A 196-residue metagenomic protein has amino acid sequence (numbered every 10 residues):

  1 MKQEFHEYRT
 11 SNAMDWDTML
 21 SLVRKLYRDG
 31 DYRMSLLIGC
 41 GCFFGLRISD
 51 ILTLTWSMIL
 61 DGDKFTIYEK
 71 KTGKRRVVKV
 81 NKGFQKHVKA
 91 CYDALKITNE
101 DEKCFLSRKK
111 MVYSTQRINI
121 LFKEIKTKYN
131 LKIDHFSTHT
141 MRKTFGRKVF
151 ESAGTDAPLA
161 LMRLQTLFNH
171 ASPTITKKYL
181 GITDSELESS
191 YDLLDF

Functional and structural regions predicted by a protein language model:
M1-M14, D195-F196: C-terminal secondary-structure termini that scaffold catalytic or DNA-interacting sites
K2, M14-F44, T155-D156, A160: Basic, Lys/Arg- and aromatic-enriched nucleic-acid-binding interface segment
Y8, K70-K89, D101-K123: C-terminal catalytic core of Y-nucleophile DNA break-rejoin enzymes
T18, T53-Q85: Conserved tyrosine-mediated DNA breakage-rejoining catalytic core shared by Y-recombinases
L37, G45, S49-L54, L164: Alpha-helix N-cap/helix-start motif at helix boundaries, enriched for small hydrophobics
D50-I51, G146, G154-N169: Active-site-proximal segment of tyrosine recombinases
E69-G73, F168-L193: Catalytic-site neighborhood detector that most strongly recognizes the C-terminal catalytic loop/helix of tyrosine
K132-S152: Short basic/aromatic active-site micro-motif
